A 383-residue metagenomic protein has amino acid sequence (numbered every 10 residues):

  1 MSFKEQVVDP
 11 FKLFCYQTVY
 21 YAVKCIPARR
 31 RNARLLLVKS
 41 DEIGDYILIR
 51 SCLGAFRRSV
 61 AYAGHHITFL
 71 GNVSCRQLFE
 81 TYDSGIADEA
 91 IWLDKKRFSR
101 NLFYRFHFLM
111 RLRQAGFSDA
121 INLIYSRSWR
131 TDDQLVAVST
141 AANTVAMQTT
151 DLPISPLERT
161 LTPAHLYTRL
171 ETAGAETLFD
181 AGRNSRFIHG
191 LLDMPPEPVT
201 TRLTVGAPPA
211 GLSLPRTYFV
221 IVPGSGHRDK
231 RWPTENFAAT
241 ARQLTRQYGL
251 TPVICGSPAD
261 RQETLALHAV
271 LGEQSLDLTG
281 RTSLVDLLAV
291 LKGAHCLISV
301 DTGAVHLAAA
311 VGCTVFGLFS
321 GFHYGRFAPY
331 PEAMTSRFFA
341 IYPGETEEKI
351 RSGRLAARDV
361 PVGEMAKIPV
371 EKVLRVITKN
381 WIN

Functional and structural regions predicted by a protein language model:
M1-N383: Catalytic machinery of carbohydrate-active enzymes, primarily nucleotide-sugar-dependent glycosyltransferases
